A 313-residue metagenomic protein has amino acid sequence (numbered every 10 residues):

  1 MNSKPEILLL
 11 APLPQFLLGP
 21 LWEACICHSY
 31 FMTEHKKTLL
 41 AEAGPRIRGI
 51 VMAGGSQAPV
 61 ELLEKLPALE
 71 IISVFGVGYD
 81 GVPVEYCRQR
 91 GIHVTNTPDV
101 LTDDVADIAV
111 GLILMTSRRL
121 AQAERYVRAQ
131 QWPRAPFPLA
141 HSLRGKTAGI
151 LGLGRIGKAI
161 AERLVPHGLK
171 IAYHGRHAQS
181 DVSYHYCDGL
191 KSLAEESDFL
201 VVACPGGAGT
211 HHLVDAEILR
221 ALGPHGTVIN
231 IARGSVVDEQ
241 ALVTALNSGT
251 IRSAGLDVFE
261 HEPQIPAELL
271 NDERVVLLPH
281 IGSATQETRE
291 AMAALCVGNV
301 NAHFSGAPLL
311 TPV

Functional and structural regions predicted by a protein language model:
M1-I47: N-terminal glycine-/charge-rich "phosphate-binding" loop or analogous flexible N-terminal tail
L10, A53, F75, A203-P205 (+1 more regions): Short, well-ordered coil/turn residues at beta-beta hairpins and beta-strand->alpha-helix junctions within
P45-E124: Phosphate/diphosphate ligand-binding glycine-rich loop within oxidoreductases
A58-V60, H177-E268: Rossmann-like adenosine-cofactor binding region
V94, H225-V313: Rossmann-like dinucleotide-binding domain for NAD(H)/NADP(H)
P98-T147, L151, A159-E162, P166: Phosphate-binding beta-alpha-beta segment of Rossmann-like dinucleotide-binding domains, i.e., the NAD(P)
I156: Hydrophobic/small residue at the entry helix of a nucleotide-binding pocket
P166-V182: NAD(P)-binding Rossmann-fold cofactor-contacting core
